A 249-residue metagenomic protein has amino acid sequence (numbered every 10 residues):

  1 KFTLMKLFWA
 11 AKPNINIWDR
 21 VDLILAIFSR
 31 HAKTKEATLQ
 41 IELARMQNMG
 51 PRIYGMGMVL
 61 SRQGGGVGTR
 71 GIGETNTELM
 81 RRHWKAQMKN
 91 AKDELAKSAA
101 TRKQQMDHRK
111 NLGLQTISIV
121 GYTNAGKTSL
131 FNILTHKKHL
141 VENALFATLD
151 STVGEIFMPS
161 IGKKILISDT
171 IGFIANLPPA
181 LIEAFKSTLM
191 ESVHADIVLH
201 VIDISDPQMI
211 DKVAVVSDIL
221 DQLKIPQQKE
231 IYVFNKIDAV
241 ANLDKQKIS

Functional and structural regions predicted by a protein language model:
K1-N16, M158-K164, F185-S249: Conserved C-terminal guanine-recognition region of P-loop GTPase G domains, centered on the G4
K1-T116: Conserved P-loop NTPase architecture
L25, F173-I174: A short, flexible beta-alpha/helix-coil linker loop
W84, L130, L149: Conserved hydrophobic/aromatic pocket- or pore-lining residues that grip, position, or stack substrates in active sites
R102, R109-Q115, L134-L166, I174-S187 (+2 more regions): Switch I (effector-binding) loop of TRAFAC-class P-loop GTPase G-domains
Y122-L140: A conserved segment at the C-terminal end of the G1
D169: Conserved active-site aspartate in kinases
